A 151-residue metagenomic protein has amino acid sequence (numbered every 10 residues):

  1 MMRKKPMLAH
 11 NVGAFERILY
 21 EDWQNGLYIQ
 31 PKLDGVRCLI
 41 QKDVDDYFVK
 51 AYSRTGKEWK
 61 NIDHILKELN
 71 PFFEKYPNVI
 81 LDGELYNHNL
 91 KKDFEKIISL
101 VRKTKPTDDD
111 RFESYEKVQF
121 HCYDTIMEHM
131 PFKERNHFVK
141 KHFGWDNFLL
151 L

Functional and structural regions predicted by a protein language model:
M1-D22, I29: Charged, flexible boundary elements
R17-L150: Covalent nucleotidyltransferase
